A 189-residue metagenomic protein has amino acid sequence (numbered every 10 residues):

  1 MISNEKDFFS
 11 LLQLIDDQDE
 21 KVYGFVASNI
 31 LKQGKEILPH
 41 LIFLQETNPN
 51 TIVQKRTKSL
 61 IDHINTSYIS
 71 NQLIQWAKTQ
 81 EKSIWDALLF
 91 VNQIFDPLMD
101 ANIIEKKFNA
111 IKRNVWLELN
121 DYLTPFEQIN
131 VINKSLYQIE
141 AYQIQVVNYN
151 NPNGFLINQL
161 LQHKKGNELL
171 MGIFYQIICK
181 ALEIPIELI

Functional and structural regions predicted by a protein language model:
M1-I189: A structural boundary/capping signal
